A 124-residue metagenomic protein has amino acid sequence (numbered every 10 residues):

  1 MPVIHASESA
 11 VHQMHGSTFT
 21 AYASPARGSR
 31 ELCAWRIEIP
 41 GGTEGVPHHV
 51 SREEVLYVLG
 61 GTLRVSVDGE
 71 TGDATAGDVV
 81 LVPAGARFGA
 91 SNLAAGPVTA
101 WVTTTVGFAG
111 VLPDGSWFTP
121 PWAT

Functional and structural regions predicted by a protein language model:
M1-E31, G115-T124: A short, N-terminal "cap"/entry segment at the start of jelly-roll beta-barrel domains of the cupin/DSBH fold
F19-A21, W35-V50: Conserved short histidine dyad/triad with adjacent acidic residue
R27-E31, I39-T43, G60-T62, T71 (+1 more regions): Short, charged/polar surface micro-motifs in flexible loops or helix N-caps
A34-R36, L81, A95-V111: A short hydrophobic beta-strand segment most commonly corresponding to one strand of the jelly-roll/cupin
P40, V50-S51, V58, P83 (+1 more regions): A short, compositionally biased micro-patch
V46-P47, V65-S66, V82, F88-A95 (+1 more regions): Short beta-strand His + acidic residue motifs that chelate non-heme Fe in jelly-roll/DSBH and cupin folds
S51-L63, D68: Glycine- and acidic-residue-biased ligand/ion/polar-headgroup-sensing regions
G69-G85: Short acidic-glycine-tyrosine-enriched beta hairpin
